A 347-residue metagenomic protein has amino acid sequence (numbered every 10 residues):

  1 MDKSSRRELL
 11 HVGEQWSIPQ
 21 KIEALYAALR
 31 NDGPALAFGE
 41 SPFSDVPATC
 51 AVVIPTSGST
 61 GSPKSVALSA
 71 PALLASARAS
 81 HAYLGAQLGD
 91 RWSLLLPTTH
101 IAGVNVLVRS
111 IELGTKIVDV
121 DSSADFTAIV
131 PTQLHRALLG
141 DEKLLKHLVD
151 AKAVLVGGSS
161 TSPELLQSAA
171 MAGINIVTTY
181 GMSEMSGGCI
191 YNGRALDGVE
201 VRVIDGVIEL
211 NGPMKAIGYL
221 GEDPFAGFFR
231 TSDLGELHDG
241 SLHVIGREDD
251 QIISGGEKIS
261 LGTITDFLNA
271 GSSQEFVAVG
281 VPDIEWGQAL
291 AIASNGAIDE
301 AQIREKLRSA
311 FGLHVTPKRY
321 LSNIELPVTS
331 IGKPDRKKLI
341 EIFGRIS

Functional and structural regions predicted by a protein language model:
M1-E40, L74-L96, K116-D125: Conserved ATP-dependent adenylate/AMP-binding module captured primarily in the ANL superfamily
F38-P55, L88-D90: Conserved pre-ATP/AMP-binding loop-to-beta segment of ANL
A51-R78, G85-Q87: Conserved AMP-binding A3 loop
L68-A75, R91-K143: AMP-binding/adenylate-forming
G140-N192: Gly/Ser/Thr-rich phosphate-binding loop
A195-D197, R202-F228, S241-H243, R247 (+2 more regions): Conserved ATP/PPi-binding loop(s) of AMP-dependent carboxylate-activating enzymes
S232-V315: AMP-binding/adenylate-forming catalytic core of the ANL superfamily
V279, A291-A293, K306-S347: Conserved C-terminal "lid"/linker of ANL adenylate-forming enzymes
